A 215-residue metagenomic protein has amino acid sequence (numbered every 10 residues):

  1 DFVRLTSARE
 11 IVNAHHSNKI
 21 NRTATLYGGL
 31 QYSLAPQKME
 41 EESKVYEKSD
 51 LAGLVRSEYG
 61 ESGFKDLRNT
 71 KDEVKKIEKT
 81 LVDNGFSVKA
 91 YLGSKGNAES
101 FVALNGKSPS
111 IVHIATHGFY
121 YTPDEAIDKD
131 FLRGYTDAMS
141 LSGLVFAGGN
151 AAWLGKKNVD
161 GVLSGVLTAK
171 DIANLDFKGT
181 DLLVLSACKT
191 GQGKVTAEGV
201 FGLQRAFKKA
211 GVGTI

Functional and structural regions predicted by a protein language model:
D1-I215: Catalytic cores of enzymes
